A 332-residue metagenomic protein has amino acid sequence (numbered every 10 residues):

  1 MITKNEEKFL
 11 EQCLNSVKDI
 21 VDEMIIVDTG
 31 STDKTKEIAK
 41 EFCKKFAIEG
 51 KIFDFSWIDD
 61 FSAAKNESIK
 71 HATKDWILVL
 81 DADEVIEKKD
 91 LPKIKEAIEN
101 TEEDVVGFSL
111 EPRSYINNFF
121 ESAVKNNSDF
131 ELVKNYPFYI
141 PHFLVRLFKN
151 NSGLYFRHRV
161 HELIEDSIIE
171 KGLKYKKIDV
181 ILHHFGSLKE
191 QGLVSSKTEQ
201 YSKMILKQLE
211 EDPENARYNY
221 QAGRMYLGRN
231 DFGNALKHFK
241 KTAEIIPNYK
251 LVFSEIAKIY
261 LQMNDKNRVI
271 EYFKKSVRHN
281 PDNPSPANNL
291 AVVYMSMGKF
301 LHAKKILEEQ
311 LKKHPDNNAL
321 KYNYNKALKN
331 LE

Functional and structural regions predicted by a protein language model:
M1-E23: Short, well-formed alpha-helical segments that are part of the catalytic scaffolds of diverse glycosyltransferases
S16, I20, D28-I38, W57 (+1 more regions): A conserved acidic beta->alpha catalytic loop
E37-H71: Conserved donor nucleotide-binding strand/loop of the catalytic core
S62-I69, L80, E87-N230, N234: Catalytic-site signature of metal-activated, phosphate-bearing donor transferases, centered on the GT-A/GT-A-like
I77: Short aromatic/hydrophobic "clamp" motif used to bind/position activated sugar donors
R224-G233, K237-S296, K305, K313: Alpha-helical adaptor scaffolds
